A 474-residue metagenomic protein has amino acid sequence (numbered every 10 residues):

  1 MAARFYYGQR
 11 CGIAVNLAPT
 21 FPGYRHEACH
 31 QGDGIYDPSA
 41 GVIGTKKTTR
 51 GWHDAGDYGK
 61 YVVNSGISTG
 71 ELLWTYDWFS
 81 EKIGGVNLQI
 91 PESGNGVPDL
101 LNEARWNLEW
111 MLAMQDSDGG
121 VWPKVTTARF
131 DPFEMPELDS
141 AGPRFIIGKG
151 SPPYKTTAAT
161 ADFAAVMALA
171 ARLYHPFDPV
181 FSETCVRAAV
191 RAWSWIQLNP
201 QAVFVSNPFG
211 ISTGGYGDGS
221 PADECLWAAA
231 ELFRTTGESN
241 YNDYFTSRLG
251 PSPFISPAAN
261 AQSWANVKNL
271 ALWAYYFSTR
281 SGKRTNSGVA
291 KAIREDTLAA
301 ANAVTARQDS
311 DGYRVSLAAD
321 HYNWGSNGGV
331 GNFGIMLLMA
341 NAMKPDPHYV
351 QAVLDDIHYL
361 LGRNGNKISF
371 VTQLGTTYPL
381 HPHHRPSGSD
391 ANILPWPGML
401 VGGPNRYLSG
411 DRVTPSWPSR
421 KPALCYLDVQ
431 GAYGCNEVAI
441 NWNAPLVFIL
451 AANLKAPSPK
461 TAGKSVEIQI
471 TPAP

Functional and structural regions predicted by a protein language model:
M1-F5: Extended acidic/polar, glycine-enriched regions that form or flank non-catalytic beta-rich accessory modules
Y7-G66, G70, T75, E109 (+4 more regions): Aromatic (Trp/Tyr) and acidic
G59-S65, S117, P176, E183-S194 (+7 more regions): Marks the mature luminal ectodomains of secretory-pathway proteins
G84-I90, V121-P123, V180-S182, V205 (+1 more regions): Short, glycine/acidic-rich hinge or "gate" loops at secondary-structure transitions that mediate conformational
E92, G96: Acidic, glycine-anchored loop motifs typical of Ca2+
D99-W122: Carboxylate/His-rich catalytic cores and anion/metal-binding grooves
V166-G219, A230, Y276-S281: C-terminal transactivation domains of fungal Zn(2)-Cys(6)
G250-A258: Solenoid-like repeat scaffolds
